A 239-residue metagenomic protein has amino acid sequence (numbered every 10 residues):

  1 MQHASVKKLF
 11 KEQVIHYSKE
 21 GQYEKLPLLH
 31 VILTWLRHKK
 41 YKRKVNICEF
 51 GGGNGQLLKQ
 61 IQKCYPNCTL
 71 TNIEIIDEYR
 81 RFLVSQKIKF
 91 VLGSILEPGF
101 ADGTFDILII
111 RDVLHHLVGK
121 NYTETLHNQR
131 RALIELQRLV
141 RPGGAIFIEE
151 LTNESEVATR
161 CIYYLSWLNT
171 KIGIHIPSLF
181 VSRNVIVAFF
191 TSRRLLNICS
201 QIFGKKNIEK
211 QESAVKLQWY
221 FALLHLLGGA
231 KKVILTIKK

Functional and structural regions predicted by a protein language model:
Q2-K39: Class I SAM-dependent methyltransferase Rossmann-like catalytic core, especially the SAM/SAH-binding loop
C48-F50, N54-E97: Class I SAM-dependent methyltransferase SAM/SAH-binding core
I109: A conserved beta-strand element that flanks and buttresses the S-adenosyl-L-methionine
D112-H116: Short catalytic micro-motifs in class I SAM-dependent methyltransferases
G119-Q129: Short, flexible/disordered intra-domain loops and linkers
H127-P142: A short glycine-rich, Lys/Arg-flanked "PGG" loop and its adjoining helix->strand segment in the class I
F147-Q218: C-terminal alpha-helical "lid/dimerization" subdomain adjacent to the S-adenosyl-L-methionine
I202-G204, W219-K239: Core SAM-dependent methyltransferase catalytic element
